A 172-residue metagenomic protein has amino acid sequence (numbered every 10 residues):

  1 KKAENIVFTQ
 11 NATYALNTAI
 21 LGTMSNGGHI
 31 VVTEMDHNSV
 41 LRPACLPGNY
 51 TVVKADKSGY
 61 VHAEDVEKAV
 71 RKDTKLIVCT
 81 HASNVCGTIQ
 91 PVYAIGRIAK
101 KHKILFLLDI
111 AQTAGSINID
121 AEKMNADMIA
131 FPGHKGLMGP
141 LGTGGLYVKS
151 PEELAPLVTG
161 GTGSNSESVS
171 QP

Functional and structural regions predicted by a protein language model:
K1-P172: Pyridoxal 5′-phosphate
